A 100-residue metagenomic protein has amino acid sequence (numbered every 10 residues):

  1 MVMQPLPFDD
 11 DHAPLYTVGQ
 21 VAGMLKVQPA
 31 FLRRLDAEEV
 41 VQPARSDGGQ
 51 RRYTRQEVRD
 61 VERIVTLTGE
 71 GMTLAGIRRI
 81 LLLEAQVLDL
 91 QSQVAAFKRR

Functional and structural regions predicted by a protein language model:
V2-T17, G23, A37, Q42-P43 (+2 more regions): Arg/Lys-rich, alpha-helical DNA-contact motif
Q28-F31: Short coil turns linking two alpha-helices in DNA-binding domains
R34: DNA-binding alpha-helical recognition surfaces that contact promoter or target DNA
